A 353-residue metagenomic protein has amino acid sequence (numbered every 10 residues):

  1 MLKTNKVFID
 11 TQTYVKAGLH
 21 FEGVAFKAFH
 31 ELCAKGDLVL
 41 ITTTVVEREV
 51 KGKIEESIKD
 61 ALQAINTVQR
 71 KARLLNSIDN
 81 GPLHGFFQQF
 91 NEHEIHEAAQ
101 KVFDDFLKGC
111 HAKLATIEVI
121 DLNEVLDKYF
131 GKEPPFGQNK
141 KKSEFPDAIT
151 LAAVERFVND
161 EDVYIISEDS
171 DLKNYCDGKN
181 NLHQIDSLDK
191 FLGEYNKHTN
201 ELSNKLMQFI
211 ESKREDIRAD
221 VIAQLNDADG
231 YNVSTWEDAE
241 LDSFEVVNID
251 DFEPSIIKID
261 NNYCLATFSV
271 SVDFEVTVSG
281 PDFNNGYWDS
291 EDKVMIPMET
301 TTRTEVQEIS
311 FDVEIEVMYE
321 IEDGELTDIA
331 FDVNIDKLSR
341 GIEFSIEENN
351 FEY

Functional and structural regions predicted by a protein language model:
L2-E161, S170-D220, Q224-S271, G280-W288 (+3 more regions): Active-site-proximal, substrate-binding regions of enzyme catalytic domains and RNA-binding/basic surfaces
I165: Conserved SAM-binding loop
V276: Glycine-rich portal/gate segments that line the openings of hydrophobic small-molecule binding cavities
E308-S310: Small/polar, repeat-rich beta-turn/loop motifs that tile beta-strand-dominated architectures
